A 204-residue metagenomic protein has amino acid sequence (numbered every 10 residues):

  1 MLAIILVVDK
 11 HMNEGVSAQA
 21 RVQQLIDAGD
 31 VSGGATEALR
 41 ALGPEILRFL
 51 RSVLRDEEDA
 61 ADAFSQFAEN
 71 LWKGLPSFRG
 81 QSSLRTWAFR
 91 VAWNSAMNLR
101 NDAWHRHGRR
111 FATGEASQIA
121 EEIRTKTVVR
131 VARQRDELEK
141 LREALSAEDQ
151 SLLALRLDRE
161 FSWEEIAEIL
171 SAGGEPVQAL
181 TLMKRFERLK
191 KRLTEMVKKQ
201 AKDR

Functional and structural regions predicted by a protein language model:
G15-Q19, R106-V131, R135: Internal acidic/polar
Q24-R48, Q134-E137, Q150: A short, charge-rich alpha-helical start-of-domain segment used by transcription regulators
D27-A28, R55, S65-L84, D102-W104: Sigma70-family region 2
E37-E57, K73-G74, R142, E148 (+1 more regions): Amphipathic, Lys/Arg- and hydrophobic-enriched alpha-helical face
L39, K140-I169, V197-K199: Short amphipathic alpha helix immediately N-terminal
S52, S77-R79, R90-F111, E195-K202: Arg/Lys-rich amphipathic alpha helix in sigma70-family domain 2
D62-E69, S82-N94, K184: Structural recognition of an alpha-helix C-terminal capping motif at a helix-to-coil junction
E164, L170-D203: DNA-recognition helix of helix-turn-helix
